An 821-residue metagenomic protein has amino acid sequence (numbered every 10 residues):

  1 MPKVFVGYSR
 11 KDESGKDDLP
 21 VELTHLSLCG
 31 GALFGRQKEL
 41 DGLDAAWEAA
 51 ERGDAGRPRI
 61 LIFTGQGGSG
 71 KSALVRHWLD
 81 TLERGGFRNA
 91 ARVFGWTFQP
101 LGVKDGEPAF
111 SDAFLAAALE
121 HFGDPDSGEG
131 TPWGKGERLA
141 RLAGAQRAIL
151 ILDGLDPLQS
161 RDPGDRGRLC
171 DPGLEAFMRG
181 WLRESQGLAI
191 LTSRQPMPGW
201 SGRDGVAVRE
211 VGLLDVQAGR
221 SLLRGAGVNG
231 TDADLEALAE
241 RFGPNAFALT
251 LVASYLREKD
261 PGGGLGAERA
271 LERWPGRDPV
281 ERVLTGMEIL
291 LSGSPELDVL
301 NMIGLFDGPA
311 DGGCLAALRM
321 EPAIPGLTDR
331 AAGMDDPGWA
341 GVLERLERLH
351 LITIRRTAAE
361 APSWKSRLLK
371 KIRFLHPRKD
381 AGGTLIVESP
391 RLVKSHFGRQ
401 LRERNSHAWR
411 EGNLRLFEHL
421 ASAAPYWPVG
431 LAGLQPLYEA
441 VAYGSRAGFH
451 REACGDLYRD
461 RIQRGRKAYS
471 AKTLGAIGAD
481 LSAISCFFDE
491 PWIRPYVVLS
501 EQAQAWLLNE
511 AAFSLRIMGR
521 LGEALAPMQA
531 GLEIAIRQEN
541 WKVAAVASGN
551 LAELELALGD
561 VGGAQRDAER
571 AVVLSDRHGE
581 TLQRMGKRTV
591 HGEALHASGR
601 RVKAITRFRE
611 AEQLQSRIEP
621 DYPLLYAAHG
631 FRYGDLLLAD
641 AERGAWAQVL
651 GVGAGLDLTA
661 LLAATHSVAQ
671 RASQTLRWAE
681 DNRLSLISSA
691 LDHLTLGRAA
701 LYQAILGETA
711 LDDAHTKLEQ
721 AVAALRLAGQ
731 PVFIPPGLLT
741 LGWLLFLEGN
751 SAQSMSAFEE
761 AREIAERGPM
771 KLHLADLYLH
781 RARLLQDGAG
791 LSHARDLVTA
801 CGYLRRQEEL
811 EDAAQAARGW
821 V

Functional and structural regions predicted by a protein language model:
M1-P20, T24-H25, G31-A32, D41 (+2 more regions): Conserved N-terminal substructure of TIR/SEFIR domains
L28-D54, P108-D112, A116-R147, R168 (+11 more regions): Short linear X-Pro dipeptides
K38-E39, A73-H77, P108-L119, I149 (+7 more regions): Alpha-helical sensor/transducer elements of the RecA-like P-loop NTPase core
D44, E48, L74, G123 (+8 more regions): Amphipathic alpha-helical scaffolds
R57-D162, G205: Post-nucleotide-binding-loop coupling segment downstream of the phosphate-binding loop, primarily in RecA-like P-loop
G65, K71, H407-V821: Intrinsically disordered, low-complexity regions
A90, K259-D278, S294-P295, W339 (+7 more regions): A eukaryote-biased feature capturing mid-to-C-terminal, repeat/solenoid-rich segments of large proteins, strongly
L155, A246-V299, D311, E321-A332 (+2 more regions): Loop-to-helix "switch" segment enriched in basic and acidic residues adjacent to catalytic/ligand pockets
